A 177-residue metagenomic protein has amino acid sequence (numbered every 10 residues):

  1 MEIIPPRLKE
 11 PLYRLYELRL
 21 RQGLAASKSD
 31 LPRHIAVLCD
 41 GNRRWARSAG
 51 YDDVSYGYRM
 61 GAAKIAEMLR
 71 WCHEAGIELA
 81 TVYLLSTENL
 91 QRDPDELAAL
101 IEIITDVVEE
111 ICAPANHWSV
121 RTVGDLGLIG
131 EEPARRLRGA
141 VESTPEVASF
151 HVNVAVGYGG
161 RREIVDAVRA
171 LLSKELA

Functional and structural regions predicted by a protein language model:
M1-A177: Flexible, compositionally biased loop and terminal segments
